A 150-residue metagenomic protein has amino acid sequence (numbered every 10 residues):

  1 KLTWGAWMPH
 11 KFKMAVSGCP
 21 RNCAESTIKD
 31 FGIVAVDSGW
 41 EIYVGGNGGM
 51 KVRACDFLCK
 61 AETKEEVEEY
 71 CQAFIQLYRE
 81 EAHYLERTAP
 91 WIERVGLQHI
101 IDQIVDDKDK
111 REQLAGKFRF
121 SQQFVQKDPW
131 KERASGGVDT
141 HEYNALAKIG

Functional and structural regions predicted by a protein language model:
K1-G150: Peripheral terminal and linker regions in Fe-S/redox and tRNA-modifying enzymes
